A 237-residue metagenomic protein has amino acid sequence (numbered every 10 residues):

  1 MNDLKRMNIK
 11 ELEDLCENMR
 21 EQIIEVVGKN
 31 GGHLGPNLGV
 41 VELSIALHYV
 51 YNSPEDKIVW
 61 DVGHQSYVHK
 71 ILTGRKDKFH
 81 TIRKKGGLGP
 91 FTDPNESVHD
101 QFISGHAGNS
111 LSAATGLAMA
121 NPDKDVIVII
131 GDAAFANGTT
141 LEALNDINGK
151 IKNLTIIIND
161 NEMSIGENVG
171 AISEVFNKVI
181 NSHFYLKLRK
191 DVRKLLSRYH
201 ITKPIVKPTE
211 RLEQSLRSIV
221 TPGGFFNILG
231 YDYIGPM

Functional and structural regions predicted by a protein language model:
M1-D3, E21-V26, L88-D100, K124 (+2 more regions): Gly-rich Lys/Arg/Thr-decorated short loops/hinges at beta-loop-alpha junctions or inter-strand turns that position
M1-T73, F225-G230, M237: N-terminal amphipathic, basic-rich helices that act as targeting or association modules
L12-C16, P36-V40, H106, S110 (+5 more regions): Generic structural signal for well-ordered, non-membrane alpha-helical segments in soluble metabolic enzymes
H33-K150: Cofactor-binding active-site loop characterized by glycine-rich and histidine/acidic residues
V126, L154, Y233: Hydrophobic anchor at the start of a short beta-strand that flanks the dinucleotide cofactor-binding loop
A133, D160-M163: Short beta-alpha junction loops
N137-N159, S173-S182: A short alpha/beta connector and helix-capping loop motif
E162-M237: Long, well-ordered, tryptophan-enriched scaffold segments
